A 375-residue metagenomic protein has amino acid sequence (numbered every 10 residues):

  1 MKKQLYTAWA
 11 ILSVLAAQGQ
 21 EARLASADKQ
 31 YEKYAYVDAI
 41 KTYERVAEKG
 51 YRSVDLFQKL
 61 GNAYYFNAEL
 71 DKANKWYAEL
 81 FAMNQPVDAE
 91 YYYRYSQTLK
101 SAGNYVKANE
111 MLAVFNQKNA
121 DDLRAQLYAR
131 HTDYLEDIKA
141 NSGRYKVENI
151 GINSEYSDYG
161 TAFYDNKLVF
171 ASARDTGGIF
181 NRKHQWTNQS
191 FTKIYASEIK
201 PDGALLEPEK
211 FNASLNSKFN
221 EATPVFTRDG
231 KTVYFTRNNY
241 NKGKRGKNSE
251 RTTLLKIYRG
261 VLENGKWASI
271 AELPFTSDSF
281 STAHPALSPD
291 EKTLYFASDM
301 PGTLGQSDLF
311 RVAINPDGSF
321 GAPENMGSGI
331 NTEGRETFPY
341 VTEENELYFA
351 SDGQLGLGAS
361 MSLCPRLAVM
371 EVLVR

Functional and structural regions predicted by a protein language model:
Q20-R45, K49: Alpha-helical segment of the N-proximal tetratricopeptide repeat
E21, D55, A89-E90: Start-of-helix register in tetratricopeptide repeats
S101, Y105-K107, V114-R375: Short, conserved micro-motifs composed of acidic
